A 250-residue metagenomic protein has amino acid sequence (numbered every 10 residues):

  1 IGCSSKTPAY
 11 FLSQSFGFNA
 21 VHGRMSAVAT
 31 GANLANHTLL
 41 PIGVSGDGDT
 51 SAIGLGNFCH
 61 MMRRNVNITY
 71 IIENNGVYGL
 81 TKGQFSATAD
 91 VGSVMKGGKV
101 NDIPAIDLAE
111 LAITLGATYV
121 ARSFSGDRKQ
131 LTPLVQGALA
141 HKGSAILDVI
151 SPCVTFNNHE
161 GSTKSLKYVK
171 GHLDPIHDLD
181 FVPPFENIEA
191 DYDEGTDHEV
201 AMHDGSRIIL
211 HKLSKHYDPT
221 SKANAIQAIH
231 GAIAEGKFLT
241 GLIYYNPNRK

Functional and structural regions predicted by a protein language model:
I1-G2, V149-P152, Y244-P247: Short, well-ordered beta-to-alpha junction loops that form the rim of enzyme active sites and present histidine/acidic
C3-V77, Q130-P133: Thiamine diphosphate
S4-K6, Y78, V154-T155, N248-R249: Short, acidic Gly/Pro/Ser/Thr-rich loop/turn segments
Q14-F18, T196-H198, D204-S206, G236-G241: Generic structural motif recognizing short loop/turn segments at the entrances and edges of beta-strands
A20, N33-H37, G43, M62-R63 (+4 more regions): Solvent-exposed alpha-helices and their adjacent loops that cap or buttress functional pockets in soluble metabolic
L39-P41, G143-V149, T240: Generic beta-sheet signal
I53, H60-I68, E73, V77-P219: Glycine-rich ThDP/TPP pyrophosphate-binding loop and its adjacent helix/strand module within ThDP-dependent enzymes
L210-K250: ATP/nucleoside-binding phosphotransfer catalytic cores, i.e., glycine-rich phosphate-binding loops
